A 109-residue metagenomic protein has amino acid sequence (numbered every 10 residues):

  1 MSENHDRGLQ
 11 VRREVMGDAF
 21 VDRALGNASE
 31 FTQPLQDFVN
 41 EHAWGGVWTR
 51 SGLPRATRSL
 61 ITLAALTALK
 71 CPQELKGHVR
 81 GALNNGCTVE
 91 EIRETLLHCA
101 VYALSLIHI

Functional and structural regions predicted by a protein language model:
M1-T57, N84: Acidic, glycine/proline-rich low-complexity segments that act as flexible tails and inter-domain linkers
L9, T62, V79: Generic structural marker for isolated residues within well-ordered, non-membrane alpha-helices of soluble domains
E30-F31, T67, N85, H98-S105: A short structural micro-motif
V39-A43, L60-T67, T95-A100: Short alpha-helical scaffolding segments that buttress acidic/His motifs in well-ordered protein cores
R55-L60, V89-E94: Alpha-helical scaffolds flanking conserved acidic
P72-R93: Mid-chain, well-packed structural core segment of small domains
I107-I109: Conserved small/polar residues in nucleotide/adenosyl-binding loops
